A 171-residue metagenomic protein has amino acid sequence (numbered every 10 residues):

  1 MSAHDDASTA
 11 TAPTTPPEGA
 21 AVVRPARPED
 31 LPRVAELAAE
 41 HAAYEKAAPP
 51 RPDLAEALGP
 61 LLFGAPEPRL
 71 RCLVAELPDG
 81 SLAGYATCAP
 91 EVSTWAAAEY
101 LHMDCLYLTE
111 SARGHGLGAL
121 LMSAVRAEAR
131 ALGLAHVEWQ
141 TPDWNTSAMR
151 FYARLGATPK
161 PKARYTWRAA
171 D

Functional and structural regions predicted by a protein language model:
M1-E29, D171: Conserved N-terminal entry element of GNAT/NAT acetyltransferase domains
A21, P25-P32, E36-A98, M122-S123 (+3 more regions): Acetyl-CoA-dependent GNAT
A26, L106-L108, T141: Hydrophobic adenine-recognition pocket in adenosine-nucleotide-binding enzymes
E76, L106-R113: A short, internal acetyl-CoA/4′-phosphopantetheine-binding micro-motif in the GNAT/acyltransferase core
A98-Y100, G114, M149, K162: A short, glycine- and basic residue-enriched loop/turn that sits immediately adjacent to a domain's principal
G114-A127, R154: Conserved acetyl-CoA-binding loop-helix of GNAT-fold acetyltransferases
A119, D143-P161, W167: Conserved active-site alpha-helix within GNAT-family acetyltransferase domains
R130-Q140: Conserved GNAT acetyl-CoA-binding A-motif
